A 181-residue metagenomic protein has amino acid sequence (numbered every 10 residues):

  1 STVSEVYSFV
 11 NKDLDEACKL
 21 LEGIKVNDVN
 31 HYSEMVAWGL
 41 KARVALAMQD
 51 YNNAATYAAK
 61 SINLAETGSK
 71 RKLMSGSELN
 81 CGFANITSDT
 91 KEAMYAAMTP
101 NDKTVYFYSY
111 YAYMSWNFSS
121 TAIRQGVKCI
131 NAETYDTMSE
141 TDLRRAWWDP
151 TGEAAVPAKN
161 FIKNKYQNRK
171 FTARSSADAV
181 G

Functional and structural regions predicted by a protein language model:
S1-G181: Structured, solvent-exposed acidic/aromatic patches
